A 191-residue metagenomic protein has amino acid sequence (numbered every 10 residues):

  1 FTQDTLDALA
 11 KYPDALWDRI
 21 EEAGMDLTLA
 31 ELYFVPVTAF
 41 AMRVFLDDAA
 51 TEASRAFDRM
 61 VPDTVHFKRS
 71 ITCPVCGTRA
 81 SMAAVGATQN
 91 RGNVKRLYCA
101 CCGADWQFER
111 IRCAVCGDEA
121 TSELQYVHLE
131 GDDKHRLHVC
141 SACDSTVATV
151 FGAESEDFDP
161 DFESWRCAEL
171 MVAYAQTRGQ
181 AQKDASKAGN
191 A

Functional and structural regions predicted by a protein language model:
F1-V61: N-terminal alpha-helical interaction blocks
T51-Q176: Cys/His-clustered metal-coordination modules, chiefly Zn-binding fingers
F151-E154, A185-A191: Short flanking/linker segments adjacent to small metal-binding domains or redox-active Cys/His motifs
L170-G189: C-terminal membrane-proximal segments flanking the terminal transmembrane helix
